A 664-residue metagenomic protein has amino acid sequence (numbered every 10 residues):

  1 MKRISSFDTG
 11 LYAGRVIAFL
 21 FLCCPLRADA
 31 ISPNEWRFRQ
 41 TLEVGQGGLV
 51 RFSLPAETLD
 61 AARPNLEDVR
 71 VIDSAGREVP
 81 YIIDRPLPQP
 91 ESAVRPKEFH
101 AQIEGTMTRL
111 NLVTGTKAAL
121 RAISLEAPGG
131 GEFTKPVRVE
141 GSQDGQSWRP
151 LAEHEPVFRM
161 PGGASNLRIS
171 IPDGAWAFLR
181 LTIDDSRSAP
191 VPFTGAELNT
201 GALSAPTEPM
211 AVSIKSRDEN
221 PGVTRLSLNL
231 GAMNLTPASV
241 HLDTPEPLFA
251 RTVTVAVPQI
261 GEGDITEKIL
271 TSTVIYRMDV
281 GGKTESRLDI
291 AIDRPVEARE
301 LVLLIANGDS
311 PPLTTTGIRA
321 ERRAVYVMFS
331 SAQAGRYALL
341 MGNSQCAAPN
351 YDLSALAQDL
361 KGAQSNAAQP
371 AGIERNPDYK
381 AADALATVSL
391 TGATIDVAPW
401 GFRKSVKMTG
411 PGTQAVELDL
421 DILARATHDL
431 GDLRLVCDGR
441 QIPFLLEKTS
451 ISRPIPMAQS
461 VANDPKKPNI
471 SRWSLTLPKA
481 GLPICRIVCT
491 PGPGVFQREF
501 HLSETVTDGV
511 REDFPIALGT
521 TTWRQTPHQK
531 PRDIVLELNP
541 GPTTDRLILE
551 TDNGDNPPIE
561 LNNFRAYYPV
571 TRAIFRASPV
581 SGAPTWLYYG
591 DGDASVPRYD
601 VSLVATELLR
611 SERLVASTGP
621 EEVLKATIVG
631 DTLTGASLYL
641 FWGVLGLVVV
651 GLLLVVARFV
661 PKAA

Functional and structural regions predicted by a protein language model:
M1-Y12: N-terminal secretory signal peptides that target proteins for export/translocation
S6-F7, F19, K662: General helical structural elements
G14-P25: Bacterial N-terminal signal peptides
I31-A664: Extended non-catalytic domains of envelope/secretory-pathway proteins
